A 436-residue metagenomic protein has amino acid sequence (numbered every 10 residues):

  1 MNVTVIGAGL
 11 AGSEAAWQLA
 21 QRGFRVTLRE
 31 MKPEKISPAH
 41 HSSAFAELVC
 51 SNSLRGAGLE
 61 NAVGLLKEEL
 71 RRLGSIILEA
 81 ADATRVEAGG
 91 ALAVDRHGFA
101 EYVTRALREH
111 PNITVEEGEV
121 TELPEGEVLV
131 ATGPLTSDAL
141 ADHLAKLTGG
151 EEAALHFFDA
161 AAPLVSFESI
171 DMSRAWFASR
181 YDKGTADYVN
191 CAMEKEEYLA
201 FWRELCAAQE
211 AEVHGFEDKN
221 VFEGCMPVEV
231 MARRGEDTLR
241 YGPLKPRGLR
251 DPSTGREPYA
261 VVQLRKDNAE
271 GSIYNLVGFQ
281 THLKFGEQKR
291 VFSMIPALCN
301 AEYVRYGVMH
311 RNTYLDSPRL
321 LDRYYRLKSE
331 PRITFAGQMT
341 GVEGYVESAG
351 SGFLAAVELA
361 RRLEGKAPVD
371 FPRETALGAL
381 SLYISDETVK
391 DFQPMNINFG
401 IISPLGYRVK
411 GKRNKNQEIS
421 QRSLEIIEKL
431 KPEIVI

Functional and structural regions predicted by a protein language model:
M1-A11: Beta1/beta-strand and adjacent pyrophosphate-binding region of the FAD-binding site in flavoprotein oxidoreductases
W17-E79, R373-I384: N-terminal FAD cofactor-binding segment of flavoenzymes
L59-V63, K67, S75-A88, T148-F158 (+1 more regions): A short alpha-helix-loop-beta-strand transition element characteristic of N-terminal alpha/beta dinucleotide-binding
E69-H143: Feature captures the FAD/FMN-dependent oxidoreductase FAD-binding
E109-F285, K289-R290: Predominantly flavin-linked oxidoreductase catalytic cores and closely associated redox partners
L276-V342, A349-S351, V369-D386, P394-N396 (+1 more regions): A glycine-rich dinucleotide-binding beta-alpha-beta segment and adjacent secondary-structure elements that constitute
S348-V369: Internal hydrophobic alpha-helix adjacent to the cofactor/substrate pocket in enzyme cavities
M395-I436: C-terminal auxiliary extensions adjacent to catalytic cores
